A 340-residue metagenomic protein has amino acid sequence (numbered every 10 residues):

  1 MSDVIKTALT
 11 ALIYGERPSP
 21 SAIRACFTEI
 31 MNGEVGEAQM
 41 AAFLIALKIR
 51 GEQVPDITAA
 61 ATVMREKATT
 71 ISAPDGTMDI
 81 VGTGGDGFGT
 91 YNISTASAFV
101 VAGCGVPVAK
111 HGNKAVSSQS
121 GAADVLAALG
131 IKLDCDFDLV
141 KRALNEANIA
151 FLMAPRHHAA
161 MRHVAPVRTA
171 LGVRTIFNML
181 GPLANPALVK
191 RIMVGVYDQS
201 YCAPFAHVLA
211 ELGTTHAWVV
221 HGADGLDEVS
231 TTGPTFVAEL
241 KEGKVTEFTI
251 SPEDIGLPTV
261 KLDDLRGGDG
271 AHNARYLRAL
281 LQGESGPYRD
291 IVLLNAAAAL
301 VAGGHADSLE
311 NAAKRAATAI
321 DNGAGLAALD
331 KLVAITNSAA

Functional and structural regions predicted by a protein language model:
M1-D3, L12-T58, R65-A73, I291-V292: N-terminal glycine-rich anion-binding loops that anchor highly charged ligand groups
D3-V4, A8-A11, R17-P18, E66-T69 (+5 more regions): Glycine-rich anion-binding loops and their surrounding alpha/beta cores
I13, L44-K48, D79-G84, A299-A302: Short glycine-rich or small-residue beta-strand-to-loop segments that form or flank ligand, phosphate, metal/Fe-S
A42, A96-V100, N295-A298: Short amphipathic alpha-helical face segments that pack within enzyme cores and frequently flank/anchor catalytic
G51-G112: Active-site cofactor/substrate anionic-group-binding motifs, chiefly glycine- and Lys/Arg-rich phosphate-binding loops
G82-G87, G112-S118, H157, A223-D224 (+1 more regions): Acidic, glycine-rich active-site loops and adjacent beta-strand->loop/helix elements that engage anionic groups
D86-A98, H111, S117-S120, M161 (+2 more regions): Short glycine/serine/threonine-rich phosphate/pyrophosphate-binding segments that cradle anionic phosphate groups
A115-I131: Active-site-proximal loop->helix
